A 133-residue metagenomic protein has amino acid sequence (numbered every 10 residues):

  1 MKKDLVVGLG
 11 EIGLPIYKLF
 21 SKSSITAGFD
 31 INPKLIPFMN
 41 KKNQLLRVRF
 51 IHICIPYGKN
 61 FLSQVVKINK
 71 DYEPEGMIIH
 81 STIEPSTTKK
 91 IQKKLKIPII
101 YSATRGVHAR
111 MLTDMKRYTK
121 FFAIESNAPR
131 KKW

Functional and structural regions predicted by a protein language model:
M1-L45, F50: NAD(P)+-binding Rossmann beta1-loop-alpha1 motif at the extreme N-terminus of oxidoreductases
K2, S24, E75, I97-P98: A structural micro-motif
L9, D30-I31, C54-Y57, H80-T82 (+1 more regions): Structural motif
L19-K22, K42, Q64-I68, I91-L95 (+1 more regions): Short, glycine/charged-enriched secondary-structure capping and boundary segments
A27-F29, I78, I100: Hydrophobic/aromatic beta-strand patches that form the interior of the parallel beta-sheet core in alpha/beta enzyme
P33-L35, F61, T87: Conserved short alpha-helix immediately C-terminal to the canonical SAM/SAH-binding motif I of Rossmann-like
N40-G76: Rossmann-like NAD(P)-binding element
T82-W133: Rossmann-fold dinucleotide-binding core
